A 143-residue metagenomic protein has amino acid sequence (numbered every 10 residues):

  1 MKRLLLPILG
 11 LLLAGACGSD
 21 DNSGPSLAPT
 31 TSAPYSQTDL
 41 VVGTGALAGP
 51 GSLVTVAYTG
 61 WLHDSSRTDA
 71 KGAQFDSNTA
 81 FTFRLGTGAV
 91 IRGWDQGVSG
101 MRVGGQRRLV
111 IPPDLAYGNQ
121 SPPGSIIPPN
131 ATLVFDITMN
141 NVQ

Functional and structural regions predicted by a protein language model:
K2-Q143: Cross-family detector of peptidyl-prolyl cis-trans isomerase
